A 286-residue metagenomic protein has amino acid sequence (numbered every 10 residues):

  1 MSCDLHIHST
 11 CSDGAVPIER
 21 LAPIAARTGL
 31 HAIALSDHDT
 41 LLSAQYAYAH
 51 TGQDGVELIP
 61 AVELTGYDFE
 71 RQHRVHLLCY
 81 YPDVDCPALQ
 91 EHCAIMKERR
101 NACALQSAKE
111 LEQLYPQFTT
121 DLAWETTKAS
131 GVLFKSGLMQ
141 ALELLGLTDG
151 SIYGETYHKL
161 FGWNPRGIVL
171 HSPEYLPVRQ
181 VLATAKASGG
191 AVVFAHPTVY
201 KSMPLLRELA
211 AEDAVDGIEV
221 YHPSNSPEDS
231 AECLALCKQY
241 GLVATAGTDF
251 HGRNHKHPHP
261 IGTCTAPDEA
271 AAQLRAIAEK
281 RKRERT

Functional and structural regions predicted by a protein language model:
M1-R74, L160-P165, L170-H171, L176-H255 (+1 more regions): An N-terminally biased module of ancient metal coordination in phosphate/nucleic-acid-related enzymes
H50-E208, A270-Q273, R281: Extended substrate/RNA-proximal surfaces in nucleic-acid metabolism proteins
K256-T286: His/Asp/Glu-enriched, well-ordered alpha-helical/loop segment that forms or immediately abuts the divalent-metal
